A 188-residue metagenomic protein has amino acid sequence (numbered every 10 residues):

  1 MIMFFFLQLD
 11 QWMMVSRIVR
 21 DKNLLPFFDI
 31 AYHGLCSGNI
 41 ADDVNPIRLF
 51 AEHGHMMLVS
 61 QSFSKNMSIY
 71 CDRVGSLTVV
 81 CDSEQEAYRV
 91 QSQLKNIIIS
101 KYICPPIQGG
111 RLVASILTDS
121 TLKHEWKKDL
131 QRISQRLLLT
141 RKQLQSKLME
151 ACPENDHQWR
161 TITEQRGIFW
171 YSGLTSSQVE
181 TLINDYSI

Functional and structural regions predicted by a protein language model:
M1-Q108, H124, Q135-L138, S172 (+1 more regions): Conserved PLP-enzyme active-site core in the AAT-like
M14, L49, L112-S115, Q143 (+1 more regions): Alpha-helical scaffold segments in soluble metabolic enzymes
V80-C81, T118-L122, E150: Short, well-ordered loop/turn and helix-capping segments at boundaries between secondary-structure elements and domains
K101, G110-Q131: Amphipathic alpha-helix from the class-I
C104-A114, Q145-A151: Charged/polar, low-hydrophobicity segments characteristic of intrinsically disordered regions and flexible loops
E125-D185: Conserved PLP-binding catalytic core of the aspartate aminotransferase-like
